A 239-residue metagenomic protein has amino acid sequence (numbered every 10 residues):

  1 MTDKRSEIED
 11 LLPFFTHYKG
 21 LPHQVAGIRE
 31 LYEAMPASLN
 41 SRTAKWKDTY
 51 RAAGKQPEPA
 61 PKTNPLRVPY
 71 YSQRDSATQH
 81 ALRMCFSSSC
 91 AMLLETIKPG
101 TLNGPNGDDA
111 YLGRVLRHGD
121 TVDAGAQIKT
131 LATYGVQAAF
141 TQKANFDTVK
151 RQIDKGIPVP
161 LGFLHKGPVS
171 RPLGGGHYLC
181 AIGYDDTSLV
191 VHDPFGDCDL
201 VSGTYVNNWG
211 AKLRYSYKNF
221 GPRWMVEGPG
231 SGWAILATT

Functional and structural regions predicted by a protein language model:
M1-S6, N145-V159, V226-S231: Short, surface-exposed loop and linker segments with low hydrophobicity and enrichment for Pro/Ser/Thr
T2-G119, P172: Active-site-adjacent structural segments surrounding the nucleophilic cysteine of cysteine proteases and isopeptidases
L11, P160, Y178-C180, G232-T238: Ordered hydrophobic segments in well-structured contexts
T16-G20, R51-G54, T63-L66, Y184-T239: Noncatalytic regulatory segments and standalone regulatory/sensor domains
G27, M84, S88-M92, A126-T133 (+3 more regions): Extracytoplasmic/secreted proteins, especially bacterial periplasmic and envelope-associated proteins
S89, L93, I97-T101, L131-G135 (+4 more regions): Sec/Tat-exported extracytoplasmic proteins
L102-T148: Catalytic cysteine-centered active-site loop
T141-L200: Active-site-adjacent substructure of cysteine-protease-like catalytic cores
